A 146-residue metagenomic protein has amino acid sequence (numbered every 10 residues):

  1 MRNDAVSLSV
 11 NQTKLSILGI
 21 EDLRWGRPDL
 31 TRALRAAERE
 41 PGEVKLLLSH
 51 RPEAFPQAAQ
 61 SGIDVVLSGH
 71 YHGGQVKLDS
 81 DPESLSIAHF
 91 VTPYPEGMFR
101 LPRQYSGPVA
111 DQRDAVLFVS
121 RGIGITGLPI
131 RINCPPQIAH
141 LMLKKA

Functional and structural regions predicted by a protein language model:
M1-A146: Soluble catalytic domains of enzymes that build or remodel membrane lipids, polysaccharides, and related
